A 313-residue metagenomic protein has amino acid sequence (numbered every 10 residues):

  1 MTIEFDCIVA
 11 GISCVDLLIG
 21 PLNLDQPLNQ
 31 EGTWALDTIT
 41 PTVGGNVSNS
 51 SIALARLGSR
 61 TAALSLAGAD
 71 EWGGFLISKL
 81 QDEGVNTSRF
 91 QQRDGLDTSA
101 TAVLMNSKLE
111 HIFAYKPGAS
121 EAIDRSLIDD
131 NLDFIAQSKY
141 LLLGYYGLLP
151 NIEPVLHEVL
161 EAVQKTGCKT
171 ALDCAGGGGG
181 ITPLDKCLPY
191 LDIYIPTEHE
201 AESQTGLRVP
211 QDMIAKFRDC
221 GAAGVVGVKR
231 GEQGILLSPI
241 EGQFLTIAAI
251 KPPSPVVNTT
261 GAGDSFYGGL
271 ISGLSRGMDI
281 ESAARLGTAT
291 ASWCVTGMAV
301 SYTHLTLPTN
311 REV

Functional and structural regions predicted by a protein language model:
M1-L64, E71-D82, P253: Glycine-rich phosphate/adenosyl-contacting loop at the front of the ribokinase-like
M1-P21, A162, P210-L305, R311: Conserved phosphate-binding/catalytic region of the ribokinase-like
T2, L132-A136, L188: A short, aliphatic-rich alpha-helical micro-motif
E31-P41, R56-L143, L305: Conserved N-terminal subdomain of the carbohydrate kinase-like
L54, T197, G263: Short, conserved phosphate/pyrophosphate- and ester-handling motifs at nucleotide-, phospho-/glycolipid
F113-Y115, Y140-Y146, A171-C174, I195-E198: Short beta-strands and strand-loop turn motifs
L148-P154, T205: Glycine/threonine-rich flexible loop motifs
H157-K169, C174-T246: Conserved phosphate/ATP/ADP-binding segment of small-molecule kinases
